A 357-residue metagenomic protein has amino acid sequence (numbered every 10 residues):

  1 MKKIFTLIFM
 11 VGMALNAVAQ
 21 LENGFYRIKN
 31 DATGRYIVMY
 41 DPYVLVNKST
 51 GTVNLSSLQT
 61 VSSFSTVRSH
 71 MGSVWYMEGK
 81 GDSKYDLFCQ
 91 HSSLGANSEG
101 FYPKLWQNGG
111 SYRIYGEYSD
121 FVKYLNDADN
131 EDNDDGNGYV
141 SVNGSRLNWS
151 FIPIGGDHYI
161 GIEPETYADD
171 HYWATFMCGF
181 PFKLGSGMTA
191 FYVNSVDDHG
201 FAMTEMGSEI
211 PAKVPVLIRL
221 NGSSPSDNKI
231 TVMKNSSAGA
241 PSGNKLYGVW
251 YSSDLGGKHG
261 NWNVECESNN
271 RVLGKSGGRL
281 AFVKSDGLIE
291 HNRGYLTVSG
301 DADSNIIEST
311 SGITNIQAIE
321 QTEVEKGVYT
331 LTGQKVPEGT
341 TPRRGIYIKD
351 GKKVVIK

Functional and structural regions predicted by a protein language model:
M1-I4, K357: Positively charged n-region of N-terminal signal peptides that target proteins for export
I4-L15: Sec-dependent N-terminal signal peptides
V18-Q20, Q334: Boundary of Sec targeting at the N-terminus
Q20-S49, L55-L58, S63-N133, S141-Y159: Extracellular glycan-recognition/adhesion modules and their associated mucin-like linkers
N54, Q59-G72, E78, D86 (+2 more regions): Self-processing/autoproteolytic domain segments and adjacent N-terminal interaction modules in large, modular
R146-L184, G207-I313, K357: A short, polar beta-strand/turn micro-motif
S311-K357: C-terminal outer-membrane/trafficking sorting elements
